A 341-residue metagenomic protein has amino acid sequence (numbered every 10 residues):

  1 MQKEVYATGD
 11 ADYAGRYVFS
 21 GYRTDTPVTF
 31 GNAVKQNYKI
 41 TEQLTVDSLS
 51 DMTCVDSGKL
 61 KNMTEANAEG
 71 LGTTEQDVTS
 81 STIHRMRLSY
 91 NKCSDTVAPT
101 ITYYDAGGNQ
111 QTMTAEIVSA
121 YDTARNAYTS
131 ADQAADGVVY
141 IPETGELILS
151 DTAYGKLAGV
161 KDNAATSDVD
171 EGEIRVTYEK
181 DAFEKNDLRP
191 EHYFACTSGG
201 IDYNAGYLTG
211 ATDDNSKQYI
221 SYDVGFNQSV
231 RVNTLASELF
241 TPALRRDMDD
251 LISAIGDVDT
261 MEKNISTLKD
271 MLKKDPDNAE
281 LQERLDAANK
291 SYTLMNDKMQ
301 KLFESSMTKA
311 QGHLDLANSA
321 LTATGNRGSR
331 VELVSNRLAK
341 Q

Functional and structural regions predicted by a protein language model:
M1-Q341: S/T-rich, low-complexity, solvent-exposed segments of bacterial secretion/appendage proteins
